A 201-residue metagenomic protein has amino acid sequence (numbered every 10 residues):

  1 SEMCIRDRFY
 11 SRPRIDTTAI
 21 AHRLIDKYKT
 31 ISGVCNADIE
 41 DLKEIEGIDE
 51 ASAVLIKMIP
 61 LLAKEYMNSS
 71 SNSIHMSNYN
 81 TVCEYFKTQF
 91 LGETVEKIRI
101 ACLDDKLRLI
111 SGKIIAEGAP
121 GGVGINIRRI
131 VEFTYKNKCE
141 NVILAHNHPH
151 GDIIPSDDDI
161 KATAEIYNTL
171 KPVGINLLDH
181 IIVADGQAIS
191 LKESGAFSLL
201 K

Functional and structural regions predicted by a protein language model:
S1-I5: Short, small-residue-biased leader/transition segments that mark boundaries at the very start of proteins
L24, I31-I45: A short amphipathic alpha-helix within small helical-bundle interaction modules
Y66-F86: Long, charged amphipathic helices and adjacent flexible linkers at domain junctions
C83-N137, N141: Histidine/lysine/aspartate-rich catalytic loop segments that bind and position anionic ligands
N126-R128, D157-A164: Charged helix-capping and loop-helix junction motifs
N141-G151, I182: Histidine-centered catalytic micro-motifs
A164-K201: Divalent-metal-activated hydrolytic enzyme cores
